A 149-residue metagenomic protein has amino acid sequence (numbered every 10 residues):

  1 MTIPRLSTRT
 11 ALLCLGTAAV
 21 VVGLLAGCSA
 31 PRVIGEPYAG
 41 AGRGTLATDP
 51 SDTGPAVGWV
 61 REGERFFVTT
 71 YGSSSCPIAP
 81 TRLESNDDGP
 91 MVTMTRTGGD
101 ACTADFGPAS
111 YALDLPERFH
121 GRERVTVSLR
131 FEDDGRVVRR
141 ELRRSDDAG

Functional and structural regions predicted by a protein language model:
M1-A26: Sec-dependent bacterial lipoprotein signal peptides
V22, T69-T70, R96: Processing junctions and N-termini across compartments
S29-P31: Bacterial signal peptide processing site
V33-R82: N-proximal, solvent-exposed amphipathic alpha-helical segments enriched in charged/polar residues
A79-T81, P90, E123-V125: Short beta-strand/loop motifs in extracellular/secreted proteins, especially within beta-sandwich accessory domains
L83-R96: Short, aliphatic-rich beta-strand segments
T93-D146: Extracytosolic low-complexity repeat regions of secreted or lipid-anchored proteins
